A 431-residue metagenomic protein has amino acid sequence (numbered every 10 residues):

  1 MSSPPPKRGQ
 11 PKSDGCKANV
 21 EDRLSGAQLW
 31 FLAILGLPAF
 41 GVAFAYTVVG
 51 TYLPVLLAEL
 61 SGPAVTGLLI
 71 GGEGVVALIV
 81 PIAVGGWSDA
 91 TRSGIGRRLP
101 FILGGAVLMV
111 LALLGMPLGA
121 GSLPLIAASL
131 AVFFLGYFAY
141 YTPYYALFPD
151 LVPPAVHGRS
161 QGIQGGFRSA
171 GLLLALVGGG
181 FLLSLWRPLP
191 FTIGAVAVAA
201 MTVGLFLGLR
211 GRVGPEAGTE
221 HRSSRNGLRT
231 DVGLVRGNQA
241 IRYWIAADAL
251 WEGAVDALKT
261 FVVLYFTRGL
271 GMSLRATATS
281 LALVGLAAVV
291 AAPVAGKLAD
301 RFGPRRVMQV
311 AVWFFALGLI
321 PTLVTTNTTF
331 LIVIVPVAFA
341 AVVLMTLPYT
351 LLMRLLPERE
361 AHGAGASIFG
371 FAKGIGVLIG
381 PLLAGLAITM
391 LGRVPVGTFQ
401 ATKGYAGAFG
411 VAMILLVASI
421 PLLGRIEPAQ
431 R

Functional and structural regions predicted by a protein language model:
D14-Q28, V213-I245: Juxtamembrane intracellular "pre-TM" segments in multi-pass secondary transporters
C16-G74, R242-A247, W251-L270: Helix-loop boundary and gating motifs at the non-cytosolic
L53, A139-V152, L344-E358: Intracellular juxtamembrane helix-capping segments at the cytosolic ends of symmetry-related transmembrane helices
A77, G158-G180, G370-P381: Glycine-rich segments within core transmembrane alpha-helices of 12-TM secondary carriers
V80-I95, A291-G303: Helix-to-loop junctions at the C-terminal end of transmembrane segments in multipass secondary transporters
R98-L114, R306-P321: Structural signature of the two symmetry-related core transmembrane helices
P117, A200-R210, A408-R431: Multi-pass alpha-helical transporter architecture, strongest for 12-TM Major Facilitator/SLC carriers used
F181-A197, L386-I414: A membrane-interface helix-boundary motif in multi-pass transporters
